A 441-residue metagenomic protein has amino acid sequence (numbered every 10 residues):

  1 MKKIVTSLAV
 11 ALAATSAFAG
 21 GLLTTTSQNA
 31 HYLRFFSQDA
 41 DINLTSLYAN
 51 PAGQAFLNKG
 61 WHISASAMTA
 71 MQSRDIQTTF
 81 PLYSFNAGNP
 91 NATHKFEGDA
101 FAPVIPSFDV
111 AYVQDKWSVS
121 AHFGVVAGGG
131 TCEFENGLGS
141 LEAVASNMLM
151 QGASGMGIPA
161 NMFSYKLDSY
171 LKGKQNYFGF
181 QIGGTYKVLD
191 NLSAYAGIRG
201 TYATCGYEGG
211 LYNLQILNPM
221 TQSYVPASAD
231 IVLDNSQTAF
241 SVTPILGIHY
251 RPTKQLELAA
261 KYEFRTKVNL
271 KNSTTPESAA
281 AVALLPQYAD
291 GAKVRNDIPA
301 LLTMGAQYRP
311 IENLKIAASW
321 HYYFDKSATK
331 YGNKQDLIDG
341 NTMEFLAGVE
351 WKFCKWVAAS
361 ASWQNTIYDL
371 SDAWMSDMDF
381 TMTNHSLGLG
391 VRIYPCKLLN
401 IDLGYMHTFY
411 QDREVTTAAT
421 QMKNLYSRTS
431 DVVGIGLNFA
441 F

Functional and structural regions predicted by a protein language model:
M1-A19: Gram-negative bacterial Sec-dependent N-terminal signal peptides
K2, V10, Q54-F56, V110 (+2 more regions): A general structural signal for short secondary-structure junctions and capping/turn motifs
T6-S7, Q38, A203: General helical structural elements
T15-V125, F380: N-terminal, post-signal peptide beta-strand-biased segments of exported outer-membrane/organellar beta-barrel and other
G20-L33, I42, I105-S107, A111-F441: Outer-membrane beta-barrel porins/channels
